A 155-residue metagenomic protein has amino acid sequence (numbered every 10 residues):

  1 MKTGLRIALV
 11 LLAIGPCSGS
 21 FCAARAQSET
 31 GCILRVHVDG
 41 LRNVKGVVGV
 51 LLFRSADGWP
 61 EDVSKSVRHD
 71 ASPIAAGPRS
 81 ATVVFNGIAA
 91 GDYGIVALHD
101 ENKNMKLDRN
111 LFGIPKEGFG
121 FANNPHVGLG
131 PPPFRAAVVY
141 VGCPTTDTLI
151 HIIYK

Functional and structural regions predicted by a protein language model:
A8-G19: Bacterial N-terminal signal peptides
C32-G40, V50, I150: A short, amphipathic beta-strand motif
G40, F85-G87: Short, flexible loop/turn segments at beta-strand junctions in immunoglobulin-like and fibronectin type III
G49-F53, V96: Beta-strand signatures of extracellular beta-sandwich domains
G77, A89-A90: Surface-exposed loops/turns
R79-V83, R135-A137, T146-T148: Short strand-edge motifs at loop-to-beta-strand transitions and within beta-strands of extracellular beta-rich domains
G91-A97: A short tyrosine-centered beta-strand micro-motif
E101-R109: Acidic, glycine-anchored loop motifs typical of Ca2+
